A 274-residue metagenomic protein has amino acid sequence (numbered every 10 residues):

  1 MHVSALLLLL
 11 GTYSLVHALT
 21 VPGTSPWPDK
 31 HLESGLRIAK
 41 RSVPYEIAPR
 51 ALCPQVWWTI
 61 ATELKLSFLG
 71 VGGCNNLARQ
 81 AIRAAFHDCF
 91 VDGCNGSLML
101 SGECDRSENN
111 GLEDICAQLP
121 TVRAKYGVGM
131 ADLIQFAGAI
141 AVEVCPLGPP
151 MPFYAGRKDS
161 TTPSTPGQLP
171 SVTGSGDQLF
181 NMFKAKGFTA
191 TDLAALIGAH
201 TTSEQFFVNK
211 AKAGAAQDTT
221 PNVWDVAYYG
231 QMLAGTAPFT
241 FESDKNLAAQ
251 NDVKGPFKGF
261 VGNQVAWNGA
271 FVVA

Functional and structural regions predicted by a protein language model:
M1-A18: Cleavable N-terminal signal peptides of Sec/SRP-targeted secreted and luminal proteins
H17-A274: Catalytic cores of secreted/periplasmic or lumenal enzymes
